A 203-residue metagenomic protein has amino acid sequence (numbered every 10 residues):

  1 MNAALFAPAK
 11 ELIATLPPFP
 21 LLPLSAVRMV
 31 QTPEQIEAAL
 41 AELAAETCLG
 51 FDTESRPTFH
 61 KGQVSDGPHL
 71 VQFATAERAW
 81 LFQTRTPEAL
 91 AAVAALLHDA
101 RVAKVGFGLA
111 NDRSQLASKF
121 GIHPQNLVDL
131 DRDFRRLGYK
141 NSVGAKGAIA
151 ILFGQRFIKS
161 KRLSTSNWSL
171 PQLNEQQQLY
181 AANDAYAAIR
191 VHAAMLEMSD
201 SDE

Functional and structural regions predicted by a protein language model:
M1-L49, K119, L130, M198-E203: N-terminal accessory regions of nucleic-acid-interacting proteins
V27-Q31, E37, A44-C48, F59-E175 (+2 more regions): Conserved DEDDh/DEDDy metal-dependent 3′-5′ exonuclease domain
R56: Conserved Rossmann-like nucleotide-cofactor binding loop
